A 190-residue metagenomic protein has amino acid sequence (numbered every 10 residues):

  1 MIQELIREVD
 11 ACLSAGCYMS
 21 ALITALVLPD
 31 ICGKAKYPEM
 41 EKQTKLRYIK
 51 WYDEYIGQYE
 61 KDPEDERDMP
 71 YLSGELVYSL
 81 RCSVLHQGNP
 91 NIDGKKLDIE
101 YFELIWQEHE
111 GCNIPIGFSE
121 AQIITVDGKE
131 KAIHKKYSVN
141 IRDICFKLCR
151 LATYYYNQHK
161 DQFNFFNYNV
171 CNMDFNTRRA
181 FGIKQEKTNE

Functional and structural regions predicted by a protein language model:
M1-K50, D68-L72, L76, H86-G94: Amphipathic alpha-helical interface elements
R7, K34-K36, R47, R67 (+4 more regions): Arginine residue identity/basic-tract feature
E41-Y48, E130, L148-C149, D174: Short linear sequence motifs
D53-C171: Long, charged low-complexity segments
N169, M173-A180: Terminal "cap-and-tail" regions of soluble proteins that handle hydrophobic small molecules
R178-E190: Glycine-rich, aromatic-bearing surface loops/beta-hairpins
